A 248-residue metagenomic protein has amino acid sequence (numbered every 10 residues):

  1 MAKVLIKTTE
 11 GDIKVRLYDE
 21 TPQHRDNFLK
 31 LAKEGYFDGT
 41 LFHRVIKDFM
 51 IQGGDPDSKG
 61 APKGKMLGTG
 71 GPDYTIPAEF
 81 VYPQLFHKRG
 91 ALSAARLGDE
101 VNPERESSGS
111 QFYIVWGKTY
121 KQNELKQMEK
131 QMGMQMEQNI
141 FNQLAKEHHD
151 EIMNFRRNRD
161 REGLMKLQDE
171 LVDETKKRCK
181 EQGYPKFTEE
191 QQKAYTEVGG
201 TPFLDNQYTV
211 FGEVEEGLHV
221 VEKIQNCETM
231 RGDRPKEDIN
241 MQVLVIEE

Functional and structural regions predicted by a protein language model:
M1-E248: Cyclophilin-like peptidyl-prolyl cis-trans isomerases
